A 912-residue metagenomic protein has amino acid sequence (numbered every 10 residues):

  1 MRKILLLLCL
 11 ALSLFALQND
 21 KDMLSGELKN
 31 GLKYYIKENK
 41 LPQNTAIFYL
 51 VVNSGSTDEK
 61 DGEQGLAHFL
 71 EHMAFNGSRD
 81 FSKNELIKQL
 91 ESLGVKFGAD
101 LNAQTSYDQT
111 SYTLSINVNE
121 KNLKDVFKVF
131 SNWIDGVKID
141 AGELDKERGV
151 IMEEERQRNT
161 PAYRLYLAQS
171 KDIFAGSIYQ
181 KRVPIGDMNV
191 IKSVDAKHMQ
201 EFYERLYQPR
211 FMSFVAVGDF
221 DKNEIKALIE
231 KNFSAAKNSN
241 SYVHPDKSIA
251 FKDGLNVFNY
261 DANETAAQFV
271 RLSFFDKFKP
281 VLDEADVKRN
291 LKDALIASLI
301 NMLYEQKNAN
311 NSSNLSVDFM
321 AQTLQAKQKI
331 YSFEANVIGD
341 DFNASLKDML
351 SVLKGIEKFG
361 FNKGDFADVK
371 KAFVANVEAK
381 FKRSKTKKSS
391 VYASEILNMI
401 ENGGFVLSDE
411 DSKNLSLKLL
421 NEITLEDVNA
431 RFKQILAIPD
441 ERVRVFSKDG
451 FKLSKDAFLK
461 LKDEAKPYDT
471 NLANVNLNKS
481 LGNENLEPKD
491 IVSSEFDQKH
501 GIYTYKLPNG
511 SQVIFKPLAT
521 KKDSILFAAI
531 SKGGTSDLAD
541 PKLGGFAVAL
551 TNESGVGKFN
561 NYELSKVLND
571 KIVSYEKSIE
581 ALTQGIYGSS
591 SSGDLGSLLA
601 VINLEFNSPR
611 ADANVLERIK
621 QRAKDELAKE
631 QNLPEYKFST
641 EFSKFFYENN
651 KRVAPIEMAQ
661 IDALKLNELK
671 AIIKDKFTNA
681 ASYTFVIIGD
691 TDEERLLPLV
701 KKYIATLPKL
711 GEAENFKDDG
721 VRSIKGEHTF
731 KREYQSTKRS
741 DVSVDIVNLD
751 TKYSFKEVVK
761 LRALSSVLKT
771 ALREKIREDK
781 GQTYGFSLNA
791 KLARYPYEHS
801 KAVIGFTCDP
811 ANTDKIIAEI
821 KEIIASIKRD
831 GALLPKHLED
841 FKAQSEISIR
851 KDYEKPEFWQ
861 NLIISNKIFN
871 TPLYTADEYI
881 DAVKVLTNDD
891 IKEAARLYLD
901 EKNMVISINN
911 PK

Functional and structural regions predicted by a protein language model:
I4-S13: Sec-dependent N-terminal signal peptides
A16-K33, D221-N263, A267-K277, V281-L282 (+14 more regions): Proteolytic maturation boundary segments
K37, P42-S56, L66-A67, N84-N132 (+14 more regions): M16 family metallopeptidases and their MPP-like homologs
Q64-H72, N76, A297-S298, P541-A549 (+1 more regions): Active-site recognition of the HExxH zinc-binding catalytic motif
Y207, F677-T678: Flexible, low-complexity linker/tail segments at the boundary of structured domains
